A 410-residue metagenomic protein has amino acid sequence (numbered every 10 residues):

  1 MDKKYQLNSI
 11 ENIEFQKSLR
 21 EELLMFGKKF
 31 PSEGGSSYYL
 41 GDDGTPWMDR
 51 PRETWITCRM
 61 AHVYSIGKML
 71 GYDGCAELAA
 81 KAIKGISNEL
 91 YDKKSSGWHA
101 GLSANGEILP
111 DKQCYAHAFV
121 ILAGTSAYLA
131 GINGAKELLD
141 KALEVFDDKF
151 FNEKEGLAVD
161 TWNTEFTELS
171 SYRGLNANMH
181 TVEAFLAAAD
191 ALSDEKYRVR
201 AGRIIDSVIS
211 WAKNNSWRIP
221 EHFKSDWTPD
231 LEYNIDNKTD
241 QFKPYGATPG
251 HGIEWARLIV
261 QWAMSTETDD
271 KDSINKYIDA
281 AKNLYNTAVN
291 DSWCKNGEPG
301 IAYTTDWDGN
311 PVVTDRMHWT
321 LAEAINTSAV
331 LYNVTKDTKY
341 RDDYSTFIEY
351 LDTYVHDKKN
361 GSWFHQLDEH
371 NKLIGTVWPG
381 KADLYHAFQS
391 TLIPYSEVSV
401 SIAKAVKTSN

Functional and structural regions predicted by a protein language model:
M1-N410: Glycan-recognition and catalytic cores of secretory/periplasmic carbohydrate-active enzymes
